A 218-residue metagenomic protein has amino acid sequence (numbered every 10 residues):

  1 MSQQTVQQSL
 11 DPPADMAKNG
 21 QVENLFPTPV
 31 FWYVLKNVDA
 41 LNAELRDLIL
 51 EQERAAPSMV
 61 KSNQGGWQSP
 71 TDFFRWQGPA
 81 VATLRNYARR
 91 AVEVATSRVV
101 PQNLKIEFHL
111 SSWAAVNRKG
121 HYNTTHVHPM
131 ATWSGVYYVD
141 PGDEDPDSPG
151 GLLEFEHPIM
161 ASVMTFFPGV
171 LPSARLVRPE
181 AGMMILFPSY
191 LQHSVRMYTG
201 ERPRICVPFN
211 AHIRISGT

Functional and structural regions predicted by a protein language model:
Q3-P101, Y122: Non-heme Fe(II)/2-oxoglutarate
T28, H109, S148-G150, P172 (+1 more regions): Short edge beta-strand segments in beta-sheet-rich domains
P101-S112: A short coil-to-beta-strand element that immediately follows conserved catalytic motifs
I106-F108, P129-A131, P203: Residue-level preference for beta-strand/loop junctions
S111-L186, I213, G217: Catalytic core of non-heme Fe(II) oxygenases with the double-stranded beta-helix
N123-H126, H193-G200: Short beta-strand His + acidic residue motifs that chelate non-heme Fe in jelly-roll/DSBH and cupin folds
T199-H212, S216-T218: C-terminal/domain-terminus segments
